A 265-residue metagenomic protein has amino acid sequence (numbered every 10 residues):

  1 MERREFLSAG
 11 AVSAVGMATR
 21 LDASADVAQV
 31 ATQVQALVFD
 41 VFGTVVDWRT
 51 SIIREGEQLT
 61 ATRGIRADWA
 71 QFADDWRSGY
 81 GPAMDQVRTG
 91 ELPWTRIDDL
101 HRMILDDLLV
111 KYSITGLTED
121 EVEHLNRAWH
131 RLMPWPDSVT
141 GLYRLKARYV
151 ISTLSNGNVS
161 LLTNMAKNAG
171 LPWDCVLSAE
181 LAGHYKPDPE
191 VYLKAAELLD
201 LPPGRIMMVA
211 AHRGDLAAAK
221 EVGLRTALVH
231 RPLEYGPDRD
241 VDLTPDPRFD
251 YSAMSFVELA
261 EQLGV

Functional and structural regions predicted by a protein language model:
E2-G10, V27-V34, N158-V159, T163-V265: Asp-based, Mg2+/Mn2+-dependent phosphohydrolase catalytic module
A23-A25: Boundary at the C-terminal end of the N-terminal hydrophobic targeting segment
V27-S78, K111: Active-site neighborhood of HAD-like aspartate-dependent phosphohydrolases
I52, G56-T60, W76-Y80, H101 (+2 more regions): Hydrophobic alpha-helical core bundles mediating ligand binding, dimerization, or RNAP-core interactions
R63-G64, A70, D74-E123: A metal-dependent, Asp-based hydrolase signature
E119-N168, V176-A179: Substrate-recognition element of Asp-dependent hydrolases with the DxDx(T/V) motif
